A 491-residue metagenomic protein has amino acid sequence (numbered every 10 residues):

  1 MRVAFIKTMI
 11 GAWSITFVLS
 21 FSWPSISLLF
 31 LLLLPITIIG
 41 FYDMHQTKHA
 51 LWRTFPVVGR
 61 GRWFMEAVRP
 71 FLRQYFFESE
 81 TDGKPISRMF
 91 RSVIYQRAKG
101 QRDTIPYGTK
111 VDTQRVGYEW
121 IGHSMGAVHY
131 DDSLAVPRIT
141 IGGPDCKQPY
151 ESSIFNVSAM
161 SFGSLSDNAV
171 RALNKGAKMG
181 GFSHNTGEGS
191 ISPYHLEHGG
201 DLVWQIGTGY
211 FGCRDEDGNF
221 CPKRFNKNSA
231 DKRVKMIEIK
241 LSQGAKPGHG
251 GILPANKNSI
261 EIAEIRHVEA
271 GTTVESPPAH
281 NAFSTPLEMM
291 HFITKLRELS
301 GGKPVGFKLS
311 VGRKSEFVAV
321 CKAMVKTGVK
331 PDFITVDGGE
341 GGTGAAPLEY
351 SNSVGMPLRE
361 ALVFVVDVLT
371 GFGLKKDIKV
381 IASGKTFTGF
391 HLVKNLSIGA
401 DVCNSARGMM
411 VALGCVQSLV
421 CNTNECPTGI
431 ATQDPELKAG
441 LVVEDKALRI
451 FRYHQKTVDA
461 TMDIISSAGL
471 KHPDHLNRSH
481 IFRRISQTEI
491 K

Functional and structural regions predicted by a protein language model:
R2-N185, G189-G199, W204-G248, P254-A255 (+1 more regions): Conserved, well-structured core domains of diverse proteins
D167, R171, G180, H184 (+3 more regions): Internal alpha/beta core interface subdomains
P193-H195, S310-E316, K379-F390, L470-S486: A glycine-rich phosphate-binding loop feature that marks nucleotide/adenosyl-phosphate handling sites
W204, G212, A255-S284, G344-R359 (+1 more regions): Glycine-rich tight-turn/loop motif centered on a GG-T
R214-L241, P357, V366-D367, K376-I381 (+7 more regions): Phosphate/diphosphate-binding loops
D231-P254, K314-V336: Carboxylate/His-rich catalytic cores and anion/metal-binding grooves
E275-K438: Glycine-rich phosphate/ribose-binding loops and adjacent secondary-structure elements that form binding surfaces
C415-R478: Active-site or pore-adjacent capping/gating segments
